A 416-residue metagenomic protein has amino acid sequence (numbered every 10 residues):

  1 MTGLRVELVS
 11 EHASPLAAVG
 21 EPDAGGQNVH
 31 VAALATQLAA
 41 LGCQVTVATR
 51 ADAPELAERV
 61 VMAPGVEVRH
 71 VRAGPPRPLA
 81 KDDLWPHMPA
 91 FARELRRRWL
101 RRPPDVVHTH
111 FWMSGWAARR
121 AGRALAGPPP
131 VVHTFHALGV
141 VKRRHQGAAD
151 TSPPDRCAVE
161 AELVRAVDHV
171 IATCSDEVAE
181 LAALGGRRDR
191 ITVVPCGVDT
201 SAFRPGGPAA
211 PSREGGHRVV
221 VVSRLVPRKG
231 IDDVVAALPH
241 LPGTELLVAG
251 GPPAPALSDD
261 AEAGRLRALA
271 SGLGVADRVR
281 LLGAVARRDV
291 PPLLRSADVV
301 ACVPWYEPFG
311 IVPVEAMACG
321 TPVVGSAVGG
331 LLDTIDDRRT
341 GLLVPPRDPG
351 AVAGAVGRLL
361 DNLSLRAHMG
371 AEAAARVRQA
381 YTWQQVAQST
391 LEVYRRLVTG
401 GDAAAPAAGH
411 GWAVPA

Functional and structural regions predicted by a protein language model:
M1-H70, P406, W412-A416: N-terminal subdomain of nucleotide-sugar transferases
V164, A284, P292-A297: Short alpha-helical donor nucleotide-sugar binding micro-motif in glycosyltransferases
D176, G197: Carbohydrate-associated surface elements
P211-K229, V235-L241, L247: Conserved donor-binding/catalytic core segment of Leloir-type glycosyltransferases
W305: Aromatic "clamp/platform" in nucleotide-sugar-dependent glycosyltransferases that forms part of the donor/acceptor
P322-G325, I335: Short hydrophobic beta-strand element within catalytic cores of glycosyltransferases and related nucleotide-activated
D337-R338, L342-P349, R358-L363: Conserved acidic donor-binding segment of nucleotide-sugar-dependent glycosyltransferases
R358, L365-A380, S389: A short, well-ordered alpha-helix in the C-terminal region of glycosyltransferases
